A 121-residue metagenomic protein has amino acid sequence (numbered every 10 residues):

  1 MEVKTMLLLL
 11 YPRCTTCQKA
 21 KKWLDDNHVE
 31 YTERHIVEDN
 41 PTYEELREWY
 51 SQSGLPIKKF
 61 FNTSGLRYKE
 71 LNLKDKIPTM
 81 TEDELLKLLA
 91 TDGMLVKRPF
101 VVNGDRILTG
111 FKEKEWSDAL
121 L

Functional and structural regions predicted by a protein language model:
M1, D25-N27, S64-G65, K76: A short alpha-helix capping/helix-coil boundary motif
M1-E2, T91: Intrinsic disorder/low-complexity signal
E2-N27, Y31-I36: Local sequence-structure signature of Cys/Sec-based thiol-disulfide redox active-site neighborhoods
E38-L121: Thiol/selenol-based redox catalytic cores and closely related redox-interacting motifs
